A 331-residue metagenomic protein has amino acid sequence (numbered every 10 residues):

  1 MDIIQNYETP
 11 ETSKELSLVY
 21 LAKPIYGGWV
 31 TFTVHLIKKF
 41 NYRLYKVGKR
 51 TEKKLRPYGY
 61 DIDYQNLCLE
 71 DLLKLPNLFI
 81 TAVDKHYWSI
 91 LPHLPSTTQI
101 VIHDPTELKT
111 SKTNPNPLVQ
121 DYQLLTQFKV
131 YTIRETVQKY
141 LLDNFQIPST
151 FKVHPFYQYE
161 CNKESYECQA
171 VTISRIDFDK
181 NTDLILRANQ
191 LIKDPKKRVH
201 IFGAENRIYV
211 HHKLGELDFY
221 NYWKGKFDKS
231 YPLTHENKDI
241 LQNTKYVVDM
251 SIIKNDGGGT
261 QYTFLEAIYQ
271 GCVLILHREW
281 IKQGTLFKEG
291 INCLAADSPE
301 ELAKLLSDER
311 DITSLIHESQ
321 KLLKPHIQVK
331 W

Functional and structural regions predicted by a protein language model:
I3-Y7, T51-L142: Extended catalytic core of nucleotide-activated donor transferases of GT-like folds
Y20-H35, F178-K180, N255-G257: A short, glycine/small-residue-rich beta-strand->loop->alpha-helix junction that serves as a flexible
P105-T106, T136-V137, T150-N162, I176 (+3 more regions): Short beta-strand->alpha-helix junction loop in the catalytic core of nucleotide-activated group-transfer enzymes
T110-T113, D143, P148-Q169: Acidic anion/phosphate-binding donor-loop and adjacent secondary structure in glycosyltransferase catalytic cores
Y159, Y166-H235: Conserved catalytic-core segment of nucleotide-activated headgroup transferases in glycan assembly
K180, V248-L265, H277-T285: Nucleotide-sugar-dependent
Y269, V273-H277: Short hydrophobic beta-strand element within catalytic cores of glycosyltransferases and related nucleotide-activated
D297-W331: A charged, aromatic-enriched C-terminal amphipathic alpha-helix characteristic of glycosyltransferases across folds
